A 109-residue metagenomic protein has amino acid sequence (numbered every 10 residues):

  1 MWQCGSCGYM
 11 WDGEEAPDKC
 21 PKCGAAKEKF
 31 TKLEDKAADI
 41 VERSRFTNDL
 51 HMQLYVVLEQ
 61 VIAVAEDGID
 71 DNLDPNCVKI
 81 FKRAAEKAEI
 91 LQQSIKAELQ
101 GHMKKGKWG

Functional and structural regions predicted by a protein language model:
M1, P17: Residues immediately within or flanking Cys/His clusters that coordinate Zn2+ in small zinc-binding modules
C4-C7, C20-C23: Short cysteine-rich clusters marking metal-coordination/redox-active sites
G8-E14: Short, flexible, mixed-charge glycine/proline-rich loop motifs that serve as phosphate/nucleic-acid-contacting
C23-D35: Short Cys/His-rich micro-motifs in 6-15 aa windows
A25, A37-V41, G106: Residue-level signal for alpha-helical context at structural boundaries
L33-S94: Long, charge-rich boundary regions
K96-G109: C-terminal, charged low-complexity interaction regions
